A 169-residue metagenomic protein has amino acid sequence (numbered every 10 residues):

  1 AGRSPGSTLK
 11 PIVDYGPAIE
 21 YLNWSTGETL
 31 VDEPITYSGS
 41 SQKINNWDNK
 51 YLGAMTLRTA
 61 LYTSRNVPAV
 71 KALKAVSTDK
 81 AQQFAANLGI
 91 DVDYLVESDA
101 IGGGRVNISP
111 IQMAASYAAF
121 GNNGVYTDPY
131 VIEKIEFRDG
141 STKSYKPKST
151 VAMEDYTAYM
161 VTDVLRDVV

Functional and structural regions predicted by a protein language model:
A1, S109-A115, A119-V169: A penicillin-recognizing enzyme superfamily signal
G2, S25, A75-S77, E154: Poly-acidic low-complexity segments
G2-S7, G102-V106, T150: Alpha-helix N-cap/helix-initiation motif
R3-L57, T63, Y126-S141: Short, glycine/proline-biased beta-turn/loop segments that scaffold the active-site neighborhood
L30-I35, I44-N122, V164-D167: Active-site-adjacent helix/loop patches that line small-molecule binding or acyl-intermediate pockets
